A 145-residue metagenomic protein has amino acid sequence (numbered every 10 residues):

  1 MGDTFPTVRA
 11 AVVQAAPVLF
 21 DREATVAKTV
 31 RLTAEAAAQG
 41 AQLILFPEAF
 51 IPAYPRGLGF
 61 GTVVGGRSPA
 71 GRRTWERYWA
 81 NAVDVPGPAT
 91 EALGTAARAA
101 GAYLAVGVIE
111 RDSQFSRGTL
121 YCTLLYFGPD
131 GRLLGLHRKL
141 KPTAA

Functional and structural regions predicted by a protein language model:
F5-V12: Extreme N-terminal starter segment of soluble prokaryotic enzymes
A11, V30, H137: Ligand-binding pocket scaffold of soluble enzyme catalytic domains
Q14-A16, P47, R138: Residue-level recognition of beta-strand->loop/alpha-helix junctions
Q14-R31: N-terminal phosphate-binding loop and adjacent alpha-helix
R22, A34-P129: Cys-nucleophile CN-hydrolase/nitrilase-fold catalytic domain and related Cys-dependent amidase chemistry that acts on
T123, L136-R138: Residue-level detector of high-confidence beta-strand sites
K139-A145: A short, polar/charged loop-to-alpha-helix boundary motif
